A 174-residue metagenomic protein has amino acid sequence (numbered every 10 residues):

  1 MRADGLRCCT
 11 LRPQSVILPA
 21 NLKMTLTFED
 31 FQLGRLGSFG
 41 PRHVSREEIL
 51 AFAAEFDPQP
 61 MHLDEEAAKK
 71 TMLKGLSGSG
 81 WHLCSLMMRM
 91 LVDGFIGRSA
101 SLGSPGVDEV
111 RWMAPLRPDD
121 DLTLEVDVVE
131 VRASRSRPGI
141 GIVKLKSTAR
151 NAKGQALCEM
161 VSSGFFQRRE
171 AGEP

Functional and structural regions predicted by a protein language model:
C8-C9: Cysteine-centered motifs
L18-L33, W112-P174: HotDog/MaoC-like acyl-thioester-processing domains
P19-G106, A171-P174: Hot-dog-fold acyl-thioester-processing enzymes
